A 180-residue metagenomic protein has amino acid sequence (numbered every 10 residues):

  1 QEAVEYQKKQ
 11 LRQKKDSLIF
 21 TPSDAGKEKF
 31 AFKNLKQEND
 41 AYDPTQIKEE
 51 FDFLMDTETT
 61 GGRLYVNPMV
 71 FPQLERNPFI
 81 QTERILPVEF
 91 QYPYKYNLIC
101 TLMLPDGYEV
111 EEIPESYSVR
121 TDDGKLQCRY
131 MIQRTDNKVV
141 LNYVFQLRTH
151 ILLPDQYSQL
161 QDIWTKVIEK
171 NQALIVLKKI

Functional and structural regions predicted by a protein language model:
Q1-I180: A sensor for short, sequence-defined functional sites
